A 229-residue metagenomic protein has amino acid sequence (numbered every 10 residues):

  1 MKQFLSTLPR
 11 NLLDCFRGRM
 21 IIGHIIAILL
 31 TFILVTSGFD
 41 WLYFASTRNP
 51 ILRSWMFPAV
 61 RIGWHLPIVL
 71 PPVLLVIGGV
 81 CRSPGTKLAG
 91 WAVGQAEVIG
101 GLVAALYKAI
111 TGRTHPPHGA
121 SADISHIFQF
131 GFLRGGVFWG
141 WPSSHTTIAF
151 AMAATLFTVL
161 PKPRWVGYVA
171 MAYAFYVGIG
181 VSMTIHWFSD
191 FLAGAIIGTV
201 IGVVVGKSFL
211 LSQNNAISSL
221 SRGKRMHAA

Functional and structural regions predicted by a protein language model:
M1-L74, K108-L133, M226-A228: N-terminal transmembrane-helix/juxtamembrane module of multi-pass inner/ER membrane proteins
T7-I22, V80-A89, K162-G167: Membrane-interface helix-loop-helix junctions at transmembrane boundaries of multi-pass membrane enzymes, predominantly
L8-P9, S37, L75-G85, L156-K162 (+1 more regions): Structural signal for the C-terminal ends of transmembrane alpha-helices and the immediately following loop
G23, A27, K87-A96, V166-V169 (+1 more regions): Alpha-helical transmembrane segments of integral membrane proteins
I26, L30, G94-L106, I110 (+4 more regions): Hydrophobic, lipid-facing residues on alpha-helical transmembrane segments of integral membrane proteins
L29-S37, V98-A105, A172-S182: Aromatic-anchored segments of alpha-helical transmembrane domains
L74-Y107, G167: Interfacial segments of alpha-helical transmembrane regions
S125-A229: Membrane-embedded catalytic cores of phosphoryl/pyrophosphoryl-handling enzymes
